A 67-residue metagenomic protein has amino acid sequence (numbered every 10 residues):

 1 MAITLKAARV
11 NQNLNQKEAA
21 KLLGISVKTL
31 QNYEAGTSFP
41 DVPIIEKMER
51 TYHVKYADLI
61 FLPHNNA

Functional and structural regions predicted by a protein language model:
M1, T37-S38, K47-E49, D58-F61: Short alpha-helix boundary/capping motifs
I3-L22: Short basic helix-loop element that most often maps to the first helix and adjoining turn of HTH DNA-binding modules
L5, A19-A20, L30-Y33, L59: Conserved hydrophobic/aromatic packing and binding residues within compact polymer-binding modules
L5, Q16, V27, V42-I45: Helix-turn-helix DNA-binding elements, focusing on the entry/boundary residues of the two helices that contact DNA
A7, N11, R50, D58-A67: Short, charged recognition helix plus adjacent turn of helix-turn-helix-like nucleic-acid-binding domains
N13, E18, E34-T37, P63: Conserved functional loop/turn residues at catalytic and ligand-binding sites
G24, P43-D58: DNA major-groove recognition helix of helix-turn-helix/homeodomain DNA-binding modules
G24-F39: Recognition helix of helix-turn-helix/homeodomain-like DNA-binding domains that insert into the DNA major groove
